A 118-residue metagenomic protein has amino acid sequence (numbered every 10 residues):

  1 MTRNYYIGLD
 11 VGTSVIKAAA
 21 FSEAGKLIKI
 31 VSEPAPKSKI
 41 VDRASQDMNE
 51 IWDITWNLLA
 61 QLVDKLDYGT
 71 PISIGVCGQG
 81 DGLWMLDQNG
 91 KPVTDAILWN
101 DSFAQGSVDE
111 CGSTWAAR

Functional and structural regions predicted by a protein language model:
M1-D95, G106, E110: N-terminal glycine/serine-rich phosphate-binding loop of ATP-dependent small-molecule kinases, especially carbohydrate
N100-R118: Glycine-rich phosphate-binding loop plus the immediately following alpha-helix
